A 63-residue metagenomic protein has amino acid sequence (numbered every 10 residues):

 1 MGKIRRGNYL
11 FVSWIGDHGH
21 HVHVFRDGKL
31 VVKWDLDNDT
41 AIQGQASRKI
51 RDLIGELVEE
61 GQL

Functional and structural regions predicted by a protein language model:
M1-L63: Metal-centered catalytic cores of metalloenzymes
